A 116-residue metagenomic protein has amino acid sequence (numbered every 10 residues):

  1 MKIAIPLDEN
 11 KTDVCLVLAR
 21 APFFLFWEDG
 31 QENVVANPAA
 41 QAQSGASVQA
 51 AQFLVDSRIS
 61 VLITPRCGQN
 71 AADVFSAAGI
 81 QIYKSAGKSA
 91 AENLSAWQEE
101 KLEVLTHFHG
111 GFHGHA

Functional and structural regions predicted by a protein language model:
M1-Q49, D56-S57, S76-A77, I82-A116: Non-catalytic interface/targeting segments
Q52, A72-D73: Alpha-helical segments flanking ligand/cofactor-binding loops in enzyme cores
P65: Conserved residues at the C-terminal ends of beta-strands
